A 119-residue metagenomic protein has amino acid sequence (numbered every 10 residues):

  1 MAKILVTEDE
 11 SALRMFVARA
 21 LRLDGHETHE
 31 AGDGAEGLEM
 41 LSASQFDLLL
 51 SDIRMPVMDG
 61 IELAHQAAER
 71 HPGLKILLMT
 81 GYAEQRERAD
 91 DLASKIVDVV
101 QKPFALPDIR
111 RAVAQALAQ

Functional and structural regions predicted by a protein language model:
E8: Conserved acidic carboxylate
S11, G32-E36, P107: Acidic phosphotransfer microenvironment of two-component signaling modules
S11-H29, A116: Two-component/phosphorelay signaling modules centered on CheY-like receiver
H29-L48, E69: Acidic, metal-coordinating helix/loop segments flanking the phosphotransfer/catalytic sites of two-component signaling
D33-E36, D59-L63: Acidic catalytic/metal-coordinating carboxylates
D52, T80: Active-site residues of response regulator receiver
M55: Receiver (REC) domain active-site loop signature in two-component systems and cognate sites in sensor histidine kinases
E62, K75, Y82-V100, P107 (+1 more regions): Alpha4 helix (beta4-alpha4-beta5 surface) of REC/receiver domains from two-component response regulators
